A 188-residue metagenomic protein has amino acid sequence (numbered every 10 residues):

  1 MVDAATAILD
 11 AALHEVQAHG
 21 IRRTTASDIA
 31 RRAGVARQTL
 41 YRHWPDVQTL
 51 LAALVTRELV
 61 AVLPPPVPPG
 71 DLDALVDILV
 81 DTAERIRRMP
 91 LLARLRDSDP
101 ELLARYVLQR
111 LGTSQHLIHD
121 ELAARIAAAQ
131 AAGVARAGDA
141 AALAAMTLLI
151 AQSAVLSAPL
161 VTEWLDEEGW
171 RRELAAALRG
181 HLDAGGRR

Functional and structural regions predicted by a protein language model:
M1-A12, I29, L54-E58, V62 (+1 more regions): Generic hydrophobic, amphipathic alpha-helix propensity
A7, A11, E15-T49, A53: Helix-turn-helix
A11-E15, R85, I150: Short amphipathic alpha-helical elements of helix-turn-helix/winged-helix folds
H43-W44, Y106, L178: Tryptophan-centric aromatic hotspots in well-structured domains and transmembrane helices
A53, P64-L92, A144-T147, R171: Hydrophobic alpha-helical connector segments
L63, A104-A132, A141-A145: Amphipathic alpha-helical packing segments from all-alpha helical-bundle domains
R87-Q109: Amphipathic alpha-helical segments used for helix-helix packing
R94-L95, E101, A131-A177, R188: Hydrophobic/aromatic-rich alpha-helical bundle segments in the mid-to-C-terminal region
